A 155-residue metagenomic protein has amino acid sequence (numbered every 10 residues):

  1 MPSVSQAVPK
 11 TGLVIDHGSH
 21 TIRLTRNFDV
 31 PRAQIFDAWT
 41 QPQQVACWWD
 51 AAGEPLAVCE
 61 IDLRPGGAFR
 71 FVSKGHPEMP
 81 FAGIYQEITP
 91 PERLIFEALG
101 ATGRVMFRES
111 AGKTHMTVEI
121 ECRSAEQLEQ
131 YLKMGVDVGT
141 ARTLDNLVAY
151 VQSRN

Functional and structural regions predicted by a protein language model:
M1-E54: Hydrophobic ligand-binding cavity/cleft-lining segments
S19-T21, R93-R142: Beta-strand/loop substructures that line and gate deep hydrophobic ligand-binding cavities in soluble
R23-L24, P42-E78, P91: Short beta-edge strand/loop motif at the mouth of beta-sheet-based domains
R26, C59-I61, A82-E87, T102-E109: Hydrophobic/aromatic beta-strand elements that line small-molecule binding cavities or substrate pockets in beta-rich
I35, V45, F69, Y85 (+4 more regions): Hydrophobic pocket/interface hotspot
G75-P77, A82-A98: Contiguous, well-ordered beta-strand patches that form the walls/edges of small beta-barrel/beta-sandwich domains
Y150-N155: Short, highly charged C-terminal tails/helix-capping segments
